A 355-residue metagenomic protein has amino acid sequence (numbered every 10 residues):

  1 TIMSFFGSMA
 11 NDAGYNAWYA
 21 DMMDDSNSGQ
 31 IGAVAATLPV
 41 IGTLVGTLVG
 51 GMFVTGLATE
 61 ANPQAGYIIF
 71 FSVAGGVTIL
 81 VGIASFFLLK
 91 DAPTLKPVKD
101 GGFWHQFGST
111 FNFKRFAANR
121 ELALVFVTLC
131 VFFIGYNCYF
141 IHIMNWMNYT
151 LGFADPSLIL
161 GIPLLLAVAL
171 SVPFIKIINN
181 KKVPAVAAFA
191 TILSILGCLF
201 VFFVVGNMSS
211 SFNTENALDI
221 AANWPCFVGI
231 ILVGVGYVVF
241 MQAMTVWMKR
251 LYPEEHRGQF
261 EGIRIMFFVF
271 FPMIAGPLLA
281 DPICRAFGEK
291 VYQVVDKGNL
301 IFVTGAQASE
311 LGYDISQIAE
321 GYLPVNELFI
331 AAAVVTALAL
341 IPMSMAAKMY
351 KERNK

Functional and structural regions predicted by a protein language model:
G29-V54, I265-P277: Glycine-rich segments within core transmembrane alpha-helices of 12-TM secondary carriers
V54-G76, C284-A337: A membrane-interface helix-boundary motif in multi-pass transporters
G76-L95, P342-A346: C-terminal membrane-cytosol helix-exit motif in multi-pass small-molecule transporters
P93-F126: Juxtamembrane intracellular "pre-TM" segments in multi-pass secondary transporters
I141-S157: Short amphipathic helix-loop junctions that connect adjacent transmembrane helices in Major Facilitator Superfamily/SLC
L170-V183, C284: Helix-to-loop junctions at the C-terminal end of transmembrane segments in multipass secondary transporters
N179-L193: Cytoplasmic membrane-interface "Motif A"-like loop-to-helix N-cap segments of 12-TM Major Facilitator Superfamily
L193-D219: C-terminal ends and interior cores of transmembrane alpha-helices in multi-pass membrane transporters/permeases
